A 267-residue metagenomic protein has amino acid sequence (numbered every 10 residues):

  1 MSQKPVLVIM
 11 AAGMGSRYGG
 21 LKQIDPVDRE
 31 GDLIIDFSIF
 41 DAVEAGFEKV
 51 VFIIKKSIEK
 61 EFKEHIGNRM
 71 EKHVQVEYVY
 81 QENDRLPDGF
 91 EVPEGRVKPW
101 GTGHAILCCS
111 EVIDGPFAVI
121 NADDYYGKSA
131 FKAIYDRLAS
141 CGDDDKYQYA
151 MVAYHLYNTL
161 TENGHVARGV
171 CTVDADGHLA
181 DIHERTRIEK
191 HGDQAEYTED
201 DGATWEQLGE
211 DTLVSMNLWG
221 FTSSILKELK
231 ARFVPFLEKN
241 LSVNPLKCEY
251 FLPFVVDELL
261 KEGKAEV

Functional and structural regions predicted by a protein language model:
M1-G15, R29-V119, Y126-G127, F131-A133 (+1 more regions): Conserved N-terminal catalytic core of the sugar/cofactor nucleotidyltransferase
G13, S57, Y157, S223-S224: Alpha-helix/helix-capping structural signal
G15-G19, L160-T161: Short N-terminal binding/cap micro-motifs at the start of the first secondary-structure element
I24, C171-V173, V267: A structural signal for short hydrophobic beta-strand segments in well-ordered beta-sheet cores
Q75-E77, H178, E266: Conserved beta-strand segments of alpha/beta enzyme cores
K128-L218: Conserved core of the sugar-phosphate nucleotidyltransferase
L218-L229: Conserved nucleotide-sugar donor-binding and metal-coordinating catalytic region shared by glycosyltransferases
K230-A265: A C-terminal functional module that forms or caps the active site or interfaces directly with catalytic machinery
